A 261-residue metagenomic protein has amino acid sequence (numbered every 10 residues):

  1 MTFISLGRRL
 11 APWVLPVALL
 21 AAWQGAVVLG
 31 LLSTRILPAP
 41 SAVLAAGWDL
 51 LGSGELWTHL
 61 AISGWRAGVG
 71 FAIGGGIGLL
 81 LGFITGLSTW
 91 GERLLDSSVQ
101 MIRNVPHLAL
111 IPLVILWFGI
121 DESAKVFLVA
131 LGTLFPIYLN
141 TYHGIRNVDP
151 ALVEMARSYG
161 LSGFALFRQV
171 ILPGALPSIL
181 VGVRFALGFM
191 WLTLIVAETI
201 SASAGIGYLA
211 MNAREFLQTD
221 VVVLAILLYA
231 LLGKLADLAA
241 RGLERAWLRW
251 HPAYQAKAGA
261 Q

Functional and structural regions predicted by a protein language model:
M1-V27: N-terminal signal-anchor/first transmembrane alpha helix
F3-S5, L29-I73: Periplasmic/extracellular loop-to-transmembrane helix junction in inner-membrane transport proteins
V69-V99: Transmembrane-helix boundary motif in ABC transporter permease subunits
T89, R146, P177-V181, L224-Q261: C-terminal transmembrane helix and the adjacent membrane-cytosol boundary/short C-terminal tail of inner/organellar
S97, N140, G144-G182, A210: Short cytoplasmic-facing helical segments at TM-TM junctions of multi-pass membrane proteins
Q100-P136, H143-G144: Generic hydrophobic transmembrane alpha-helix motif, especially the helices
I115-L116, I145, L192-Y229, L248-A258: Glycine-rich helix-loop "coupling/hinge" segments at transmembrane-helix boundaries in multipass transporters
F127, L131, F164-V196, D220-V223 (+2 more regions): Transmembrane alpha-helices
